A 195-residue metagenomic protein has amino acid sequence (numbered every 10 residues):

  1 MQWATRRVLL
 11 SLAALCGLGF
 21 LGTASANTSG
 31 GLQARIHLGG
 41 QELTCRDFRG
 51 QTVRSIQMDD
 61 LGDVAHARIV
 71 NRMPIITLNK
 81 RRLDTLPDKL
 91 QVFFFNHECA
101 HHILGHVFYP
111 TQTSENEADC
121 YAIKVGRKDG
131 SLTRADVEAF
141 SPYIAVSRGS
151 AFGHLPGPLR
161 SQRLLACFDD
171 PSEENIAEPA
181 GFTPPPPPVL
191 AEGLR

Functional and structural regions predicted by a protein language model:
M1-S11: Bacterial N-terminal signal peptides that target proteins for export
S11-F20: Bacterial N-terminal signal peptides
A24-I56, S172, I176-R195: A metal-dependent hydrolase signature that marks the N-terminal structural subdomain at the beginning of catalytic folds
L43-I75: Catalytic zinc-binding patch centered on the HExxH motif and its immediate surroundings that defines zinc-dependent
L78-F93, F108-Y109: Short pre-active-site segment immediately N-terminal to the catalytic Zn-binding motif
L90, F94-E98, T113, E117-K124: Extracytoplasmic/secreted proteins, especially bacterial periplasmic and envelope-associated proteins
C99-S114, R127-S131: Catalytic Zn2+-binding segment of zinc metalloproteases
S131-R195: Long, well-structured alpha-helical subdomains associated with metal-dependent extracellular/ecto-lumenal hydrolases
